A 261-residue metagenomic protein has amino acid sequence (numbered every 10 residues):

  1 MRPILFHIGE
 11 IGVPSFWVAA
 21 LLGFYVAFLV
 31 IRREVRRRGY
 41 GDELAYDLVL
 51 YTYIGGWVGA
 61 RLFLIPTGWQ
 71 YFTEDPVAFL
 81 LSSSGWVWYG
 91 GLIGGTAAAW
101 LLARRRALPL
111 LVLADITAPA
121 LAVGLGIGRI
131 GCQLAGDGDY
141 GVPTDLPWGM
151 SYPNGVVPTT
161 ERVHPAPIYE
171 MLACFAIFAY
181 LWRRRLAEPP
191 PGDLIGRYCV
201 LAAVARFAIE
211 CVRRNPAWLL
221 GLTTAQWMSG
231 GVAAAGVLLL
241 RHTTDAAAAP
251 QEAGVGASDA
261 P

Functional and structural regions predicted by a protein language model:
M1-P261: A feature for loop-to-transmembrane-helix boundaries and adjacent hydrophobic helices in multi-pass integral membrane
